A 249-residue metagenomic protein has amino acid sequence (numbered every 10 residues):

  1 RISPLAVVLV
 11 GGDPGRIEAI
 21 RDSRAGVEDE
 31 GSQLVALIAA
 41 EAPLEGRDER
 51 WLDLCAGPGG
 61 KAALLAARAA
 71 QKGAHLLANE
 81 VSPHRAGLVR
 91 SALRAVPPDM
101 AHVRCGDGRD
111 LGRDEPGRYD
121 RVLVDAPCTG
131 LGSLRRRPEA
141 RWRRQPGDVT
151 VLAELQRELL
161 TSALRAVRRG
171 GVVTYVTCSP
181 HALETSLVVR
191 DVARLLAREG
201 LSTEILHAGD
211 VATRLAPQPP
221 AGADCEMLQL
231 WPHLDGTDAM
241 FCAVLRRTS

Functional and structural regions predicted by a protein language model:
R1-S249: S-adenosylmethionine
